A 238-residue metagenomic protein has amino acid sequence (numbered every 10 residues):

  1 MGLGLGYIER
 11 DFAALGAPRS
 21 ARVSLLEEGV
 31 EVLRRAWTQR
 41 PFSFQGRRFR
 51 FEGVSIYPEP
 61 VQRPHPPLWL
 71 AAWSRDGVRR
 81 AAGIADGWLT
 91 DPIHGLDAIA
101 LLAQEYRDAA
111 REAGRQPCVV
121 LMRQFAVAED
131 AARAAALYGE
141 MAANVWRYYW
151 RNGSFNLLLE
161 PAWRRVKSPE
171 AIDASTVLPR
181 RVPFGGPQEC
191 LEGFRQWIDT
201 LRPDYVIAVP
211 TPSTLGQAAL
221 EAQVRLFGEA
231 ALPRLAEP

Functional and structural regions predicted by a protein language model:
M1-L3, L68-A71, D86-T90, P117-Q124 (+1 more regions): Hydrophobic faces of well-ordered beta-strands that scaffold small-molecule active sites in alpha/beta enzyme cores
G6-A17: Acidic/polar active-site rim loop that often engages polyanionic ligands
R19-E59, D97-P203, A236-P238: An alpha-helical appendage that flanks or caps ligand/catalytic pockets
A72-R80, E189-Q196: Short, acidic/polar
R80-L89, R202: Glycine-enriched alpha-helix->loop->beta-strand junction motifs that scaffold or abut catalytic
P92-L96, V209-L220: Glycine-rich, proline-tolerant flexible connector loops at the mouths of alpha/beta enzymes
D130-R133, G216-L226: Short glycine/threonine-rich loop-to-helix capping motif typified by GTGT followed within a few residues by an Asp-Pro
